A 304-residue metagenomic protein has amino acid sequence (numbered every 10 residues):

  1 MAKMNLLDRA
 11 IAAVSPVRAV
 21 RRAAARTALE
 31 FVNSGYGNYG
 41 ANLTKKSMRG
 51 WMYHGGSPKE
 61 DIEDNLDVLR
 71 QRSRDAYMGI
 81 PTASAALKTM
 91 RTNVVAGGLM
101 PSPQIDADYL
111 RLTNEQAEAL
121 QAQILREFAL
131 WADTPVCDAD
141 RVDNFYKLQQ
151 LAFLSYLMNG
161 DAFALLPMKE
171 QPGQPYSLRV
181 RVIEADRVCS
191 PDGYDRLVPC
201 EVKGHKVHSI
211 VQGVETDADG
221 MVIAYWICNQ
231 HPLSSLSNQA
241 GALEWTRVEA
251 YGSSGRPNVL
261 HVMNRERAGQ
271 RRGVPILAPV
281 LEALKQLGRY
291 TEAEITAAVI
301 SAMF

Functional and structural regions predicted by a protein language model:
A2-K88, T92, D143-K147, F153-F304: Structured, contiguous alpha/beta core segments that scaffold functional sites
W131-D133: Long, charge-dense tracts
C137-A139: Asp/Glu-centered strand-loop micro-motifs enriched in Gly/Pro and often flanked by an aromatic residue
